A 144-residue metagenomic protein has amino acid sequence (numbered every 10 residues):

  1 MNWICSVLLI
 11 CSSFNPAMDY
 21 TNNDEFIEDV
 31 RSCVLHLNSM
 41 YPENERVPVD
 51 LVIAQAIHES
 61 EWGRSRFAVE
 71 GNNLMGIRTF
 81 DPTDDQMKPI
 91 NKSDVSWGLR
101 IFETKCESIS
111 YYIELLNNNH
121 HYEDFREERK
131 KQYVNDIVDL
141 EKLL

Functional and structural regions predicted by a protein language model:
M1-I4: Positively charged n-region of N-terminal signal peptides that target proteins for export
S6-I53, H58-L144: Catalytic cores of secreted/periplasmic lytic hydrolases that degrade extracellular macromolecules
